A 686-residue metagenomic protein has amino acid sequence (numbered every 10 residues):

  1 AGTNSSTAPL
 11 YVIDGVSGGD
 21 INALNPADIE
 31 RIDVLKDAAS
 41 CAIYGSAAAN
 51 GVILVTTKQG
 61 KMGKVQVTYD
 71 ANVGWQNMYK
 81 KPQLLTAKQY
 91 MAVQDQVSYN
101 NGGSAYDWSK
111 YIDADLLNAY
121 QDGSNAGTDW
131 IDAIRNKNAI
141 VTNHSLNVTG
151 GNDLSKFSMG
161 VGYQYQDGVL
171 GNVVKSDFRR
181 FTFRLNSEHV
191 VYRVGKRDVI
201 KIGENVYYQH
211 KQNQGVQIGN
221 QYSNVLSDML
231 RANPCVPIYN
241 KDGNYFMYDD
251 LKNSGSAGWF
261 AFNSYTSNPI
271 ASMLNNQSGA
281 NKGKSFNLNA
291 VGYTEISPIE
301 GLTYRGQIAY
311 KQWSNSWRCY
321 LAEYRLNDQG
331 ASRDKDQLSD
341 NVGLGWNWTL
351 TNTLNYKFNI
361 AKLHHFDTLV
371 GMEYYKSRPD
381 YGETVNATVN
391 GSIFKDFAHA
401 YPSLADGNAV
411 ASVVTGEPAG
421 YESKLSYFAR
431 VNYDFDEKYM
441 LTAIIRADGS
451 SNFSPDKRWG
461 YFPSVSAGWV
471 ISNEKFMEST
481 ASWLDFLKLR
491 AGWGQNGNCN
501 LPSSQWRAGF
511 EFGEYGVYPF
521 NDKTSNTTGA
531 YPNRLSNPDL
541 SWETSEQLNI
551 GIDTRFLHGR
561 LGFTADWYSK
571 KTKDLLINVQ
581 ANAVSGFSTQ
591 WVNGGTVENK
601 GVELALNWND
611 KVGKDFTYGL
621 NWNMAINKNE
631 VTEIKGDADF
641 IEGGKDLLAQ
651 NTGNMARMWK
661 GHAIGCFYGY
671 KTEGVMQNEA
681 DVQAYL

Functional and structural regions predicted by a protein language model:
A1-S5, P9, G51, Q59-N172 (+3 more regions): Residues embedded in well-ordered regular secondary structure
T3-N4, G18-D20, A38-I43, G60-G63 (+6 more regions): Short beta-strands and strand-coil junctions in structured, solvent-facing domains, enriched
S6-A8, A27-I29, A38, A48-V52 (+2 more regions): Extracytoplasmic
A8-L10, D14, S109, N138-N143 (+5 more regions): Extracellular/periplasmic, surface-exposed regions of secreted and cell-surface proteins
P9, D14-A42: Short acidic/polar hinge/loop motifs at secondary-structure boundaries that mediate gating or recognition
L24-A27, Y44-A49, K137, S176-D177 (+1 more regions): Short, glycine-/polar-rich solvent-exposed loops and beta-turns at beta-strand/coil boundaries
T68-Q121, Q212-K241, D249, Y375 (+4 more regions): Conserved small-residue
I134-G215, L288: Transmembrane beta-barrel wall of Gram-negative outer-membrane proteins
